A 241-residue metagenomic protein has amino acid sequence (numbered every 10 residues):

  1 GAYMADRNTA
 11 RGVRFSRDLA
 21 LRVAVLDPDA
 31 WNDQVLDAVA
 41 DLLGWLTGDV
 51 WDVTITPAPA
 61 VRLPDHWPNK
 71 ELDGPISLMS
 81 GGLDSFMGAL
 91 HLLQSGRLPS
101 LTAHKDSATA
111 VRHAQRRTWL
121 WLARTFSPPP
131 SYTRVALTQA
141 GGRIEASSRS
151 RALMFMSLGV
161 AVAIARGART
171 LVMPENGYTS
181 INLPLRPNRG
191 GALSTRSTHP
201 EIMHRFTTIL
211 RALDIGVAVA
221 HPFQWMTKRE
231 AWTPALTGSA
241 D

Functional and structural regions predicted by a protein language model:
G1-V50, T54-P57: Low-complexity, highly charged intrinsically disordered N-terminal segments that act as targeting/localization
D18-A30, P75-S77, L101, V172-M173: Short hydrophobic beta-strand segments
L42, L46-P75, S85-D241: Nucleotide-activated chemistry modules centered on ATP-dependent adenylation/adenylyltransferase
G82: Conserved G/P- and acidic residue-centered "switch" motifs that form tight phosphate/ATP-binding loops in soluble
